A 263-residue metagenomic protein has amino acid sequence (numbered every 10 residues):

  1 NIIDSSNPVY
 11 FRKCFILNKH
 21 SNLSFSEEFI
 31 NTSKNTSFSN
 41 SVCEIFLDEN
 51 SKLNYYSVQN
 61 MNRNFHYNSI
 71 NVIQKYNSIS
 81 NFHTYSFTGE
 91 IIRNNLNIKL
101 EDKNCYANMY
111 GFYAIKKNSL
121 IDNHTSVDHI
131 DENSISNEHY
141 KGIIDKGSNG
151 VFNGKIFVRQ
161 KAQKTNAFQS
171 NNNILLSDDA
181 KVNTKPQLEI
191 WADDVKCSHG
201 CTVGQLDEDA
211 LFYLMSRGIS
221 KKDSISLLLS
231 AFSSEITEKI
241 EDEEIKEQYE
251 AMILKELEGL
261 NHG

Functional and structural regions predicted by a protein language model:
N1-F212, S216-I219, I240, E244-G263: Conserved beta-strand/loop scaffold segments within soluble protein domains that form the structured core and edges
Y213-E235: Extended amphipathic alpha-helical segments enriched in small hydrophobics
